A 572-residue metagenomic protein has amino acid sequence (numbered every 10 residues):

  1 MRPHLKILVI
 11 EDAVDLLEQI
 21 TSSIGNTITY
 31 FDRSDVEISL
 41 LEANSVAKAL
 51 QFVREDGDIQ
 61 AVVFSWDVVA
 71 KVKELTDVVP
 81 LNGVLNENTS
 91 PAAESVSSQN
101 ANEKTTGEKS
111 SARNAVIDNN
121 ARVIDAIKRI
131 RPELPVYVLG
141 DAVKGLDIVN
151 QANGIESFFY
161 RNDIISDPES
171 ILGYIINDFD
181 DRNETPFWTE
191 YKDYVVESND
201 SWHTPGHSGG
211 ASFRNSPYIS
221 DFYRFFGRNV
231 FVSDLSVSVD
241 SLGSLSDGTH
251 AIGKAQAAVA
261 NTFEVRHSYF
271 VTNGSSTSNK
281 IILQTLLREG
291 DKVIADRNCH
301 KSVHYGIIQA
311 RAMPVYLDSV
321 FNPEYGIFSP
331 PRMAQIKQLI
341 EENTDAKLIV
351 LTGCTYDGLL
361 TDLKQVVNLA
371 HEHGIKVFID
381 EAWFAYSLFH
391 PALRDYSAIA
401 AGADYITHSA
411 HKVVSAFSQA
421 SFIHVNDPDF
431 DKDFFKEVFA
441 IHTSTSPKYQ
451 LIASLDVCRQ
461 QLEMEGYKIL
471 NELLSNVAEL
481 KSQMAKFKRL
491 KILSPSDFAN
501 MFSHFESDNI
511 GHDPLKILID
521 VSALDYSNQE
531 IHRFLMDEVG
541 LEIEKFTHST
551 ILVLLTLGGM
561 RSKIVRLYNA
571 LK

Functional and structural regions predicted by a protein language model:
H4-G25, T29, S39-E42, A49 (+2 more regions): Conserved acidic segment of CheY-like receiver
V36, V46-A47, D56-R131, A142-D147: Conserved phosphotransfer microenvironments
A43-V46, D247, T277-L493: Conserved PLP-enzyme active-site core in the AAT-like
E55-V62, E342-L348: Short acidic/histidine-rich motifs immediately flanking catalytic phosphotransfer sites in two-component signaling
V138-G140: Hydrophobic/aromatic residues positioned on beta-strands within the core alpha/beta folds
D163-G248: Conserved PLP-binding active-site segment in aminotransferase class I/II-type PLP enzymes
N229-G274: Conserved N-terminal alpha-helix of the aminotransferase class I/II PLP-enzyme fold
A478-K572: Conserved C-terminal alpha-helix-loop-beta "cap" of PLP-dependent enzymes that closes/shapes the active-site mouth
